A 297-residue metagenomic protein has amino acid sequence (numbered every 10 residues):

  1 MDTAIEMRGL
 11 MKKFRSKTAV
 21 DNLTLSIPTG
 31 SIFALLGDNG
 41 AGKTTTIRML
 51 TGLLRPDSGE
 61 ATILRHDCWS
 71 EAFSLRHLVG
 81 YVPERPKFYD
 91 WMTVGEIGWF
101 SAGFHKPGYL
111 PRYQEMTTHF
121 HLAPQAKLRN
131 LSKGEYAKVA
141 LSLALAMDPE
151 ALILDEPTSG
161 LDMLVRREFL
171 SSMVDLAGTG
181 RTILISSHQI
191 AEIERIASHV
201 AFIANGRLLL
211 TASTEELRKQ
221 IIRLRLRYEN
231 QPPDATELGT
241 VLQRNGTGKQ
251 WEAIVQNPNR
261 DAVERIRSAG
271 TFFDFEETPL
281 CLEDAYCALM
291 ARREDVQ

Functional and structural regions predicted by a protein language model:
D2-M7, K12-A204, L209-L210: ABC transporter nucleotide-binding domains
A19, E192, Q231, D261-A262 (+1 more regions): Short phosphate-engaging motifs
H66-W69, E229, Q256-P258, L280: Short, surface-exposed acidic/glycine-rich loop or hinge patches that mediate macromolecular interfaces
G103-K106, I222, A291-E294: Non-catalytic alpha-helical coupling and interface elements of nucleotide-dependent molecular machines and regulators
P149-P157, Q231-P233, R260-V263: Short, surface-exposed beta-strand/loop "edge" segments at domain boundaries and coil↔beta transitions
F169-P258: ABC transporter nucleotide-binding domain
W251-Q297: C-terminal coupling/interaction segments
